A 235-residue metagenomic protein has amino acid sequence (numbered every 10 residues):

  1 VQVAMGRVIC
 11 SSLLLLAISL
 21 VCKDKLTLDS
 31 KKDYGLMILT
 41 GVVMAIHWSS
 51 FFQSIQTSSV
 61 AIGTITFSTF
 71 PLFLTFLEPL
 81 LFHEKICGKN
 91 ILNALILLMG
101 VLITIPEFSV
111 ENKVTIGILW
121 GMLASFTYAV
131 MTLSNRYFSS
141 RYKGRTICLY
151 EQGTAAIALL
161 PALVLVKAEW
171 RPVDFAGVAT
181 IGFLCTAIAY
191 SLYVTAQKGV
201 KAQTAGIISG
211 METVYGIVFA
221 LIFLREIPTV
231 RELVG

Functional and structural regions predicted by a protein language model:
V1-L13, Q53-F70, V114-T127, V173-T186: Structural signature of hydrophobic alpha-helical transmembrane segments
V1-L13, V130-T154: Juxtamembrane helix-loop-helix junctions in multi-pass membrane proteins
V3, R7, S54, T66 (+7 more regions): Hydrophobic/aromatic residues within transmembrane alpha-helices of multi-pass small-molecule transporters
M5-C10, L39-V42, T69, I91-I96 (+6 more regions): Hydrophobic residues within alpha-helical transmembrane segments of multi-pass solute transporters/permease subunits
S12-L39, F52, L80-I91, F108-I116 (+3 more regions): Membrane-interface interhelical linkers
L14, S19, K23, F70-L92 (+1 more regions): C-terminal transmembrane-helix exit sites in multi-pass transporters
L15, I38, I86-P106, S125 (+3 more regions): Hydrophobic transmembrane alpha-helices of multi-pass small-molecule transport proteins
I18, I38-I55, L77, I103 (+3 more regions): Hydrophobic alpha-helical transmembrane segments of multi-pass membrane transport proteins, especially secondary
